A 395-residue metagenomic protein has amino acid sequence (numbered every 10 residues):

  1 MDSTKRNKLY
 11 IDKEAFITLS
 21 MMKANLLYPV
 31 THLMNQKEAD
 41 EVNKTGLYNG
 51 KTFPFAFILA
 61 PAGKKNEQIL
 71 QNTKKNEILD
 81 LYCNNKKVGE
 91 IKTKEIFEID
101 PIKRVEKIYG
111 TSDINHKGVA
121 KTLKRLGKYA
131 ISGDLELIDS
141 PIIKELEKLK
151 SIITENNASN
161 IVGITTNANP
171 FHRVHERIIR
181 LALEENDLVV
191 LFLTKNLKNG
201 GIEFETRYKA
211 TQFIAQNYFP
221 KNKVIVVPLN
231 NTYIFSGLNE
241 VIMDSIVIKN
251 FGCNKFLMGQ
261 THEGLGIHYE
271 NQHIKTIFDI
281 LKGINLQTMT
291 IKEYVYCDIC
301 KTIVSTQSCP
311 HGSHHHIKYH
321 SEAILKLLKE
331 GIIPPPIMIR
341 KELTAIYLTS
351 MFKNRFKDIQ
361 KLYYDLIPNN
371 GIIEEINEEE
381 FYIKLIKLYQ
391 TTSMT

Functional and structural regions predicted by a protein language model:
M1-E176, R180, E184-N239, S245-N254 (+1 more regions): Non-catalytic terminal extensions that flank enzyme cores
